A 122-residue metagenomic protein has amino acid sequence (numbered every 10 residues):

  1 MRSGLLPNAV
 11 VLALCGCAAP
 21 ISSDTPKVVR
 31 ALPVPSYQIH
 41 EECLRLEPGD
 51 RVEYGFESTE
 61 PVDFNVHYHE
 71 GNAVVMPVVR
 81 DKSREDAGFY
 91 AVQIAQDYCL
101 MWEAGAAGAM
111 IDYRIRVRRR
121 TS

Functional and structural regions predicted by a protein language model:
M1-C15: Sec-dependent bacterial lipoprotein signal peptides
A18-S122: Acidic, Ser/Thr/Pro
